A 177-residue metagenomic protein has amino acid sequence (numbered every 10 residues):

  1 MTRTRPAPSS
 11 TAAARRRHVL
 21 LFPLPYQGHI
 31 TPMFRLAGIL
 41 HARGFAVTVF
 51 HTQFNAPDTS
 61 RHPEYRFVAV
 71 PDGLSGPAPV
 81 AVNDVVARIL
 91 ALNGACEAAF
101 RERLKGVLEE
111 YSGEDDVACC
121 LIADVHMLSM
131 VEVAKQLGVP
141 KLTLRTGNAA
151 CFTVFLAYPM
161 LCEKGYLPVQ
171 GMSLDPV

Functional and structural regions predicted by a protein language model:
M1-V177: Nucleotide-sugar-dependent glycosyltransferase catalytic domains
